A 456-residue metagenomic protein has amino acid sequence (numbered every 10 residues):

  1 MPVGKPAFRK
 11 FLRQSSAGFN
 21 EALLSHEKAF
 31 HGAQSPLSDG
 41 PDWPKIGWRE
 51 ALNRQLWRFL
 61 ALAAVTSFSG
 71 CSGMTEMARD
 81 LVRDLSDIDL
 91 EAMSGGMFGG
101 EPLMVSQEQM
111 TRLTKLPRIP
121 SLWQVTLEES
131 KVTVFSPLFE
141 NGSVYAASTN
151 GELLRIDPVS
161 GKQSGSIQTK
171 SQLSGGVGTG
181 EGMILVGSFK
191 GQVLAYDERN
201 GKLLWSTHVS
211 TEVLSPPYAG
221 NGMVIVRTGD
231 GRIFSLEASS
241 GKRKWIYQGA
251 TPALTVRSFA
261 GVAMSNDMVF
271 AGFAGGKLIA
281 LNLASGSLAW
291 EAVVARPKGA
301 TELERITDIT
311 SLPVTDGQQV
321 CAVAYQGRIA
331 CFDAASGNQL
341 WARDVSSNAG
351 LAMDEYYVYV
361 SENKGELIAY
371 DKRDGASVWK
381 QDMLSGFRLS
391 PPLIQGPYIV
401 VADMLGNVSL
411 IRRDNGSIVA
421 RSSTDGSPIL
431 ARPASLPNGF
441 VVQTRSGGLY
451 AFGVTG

Functional and structural regions predicted by a protein language model:
S69-G70: C-terminal motif of bacterial Sec signal peptides marking the signal peptidase cleavage site
M74-D89, E101-M104, T114-L138, Q163-G180 (+6 more regions): Extracytoplasmic beta-rich repeat domains
V144-Y145, I184-L185, V224-I225, V269-F270 (+4 more regions): Conserved beta-propeller blade signature
S148, S188, T228, F273 (+4 more regions): Structural signature of WD-repeat beta-propellers
D157-S160, D197-N200, E237-S240, L283-S285 (+4 more regions): Short loop/turn segments that connect beta-strands within beta-propeller blades
T424, P428-G456: Blade-level signature of beta-propeller repeat domains, shared across WD40, Kelch, NHL, RCC1 and BNR/Asp-box propellers
